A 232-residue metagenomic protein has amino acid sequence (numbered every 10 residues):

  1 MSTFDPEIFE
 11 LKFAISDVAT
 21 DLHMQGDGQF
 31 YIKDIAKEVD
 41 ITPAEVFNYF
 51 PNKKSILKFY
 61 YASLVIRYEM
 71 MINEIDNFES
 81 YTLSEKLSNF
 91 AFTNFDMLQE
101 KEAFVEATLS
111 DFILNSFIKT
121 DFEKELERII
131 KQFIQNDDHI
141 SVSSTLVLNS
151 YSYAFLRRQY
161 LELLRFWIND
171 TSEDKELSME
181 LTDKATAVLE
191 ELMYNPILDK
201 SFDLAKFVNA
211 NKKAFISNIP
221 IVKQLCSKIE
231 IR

Functional and structural regions predicted by a protein language model:
M1-L11: Eukaryotic, compositionally biased intrinsically disordered regions
T3, A14, Q25-F59: Helix-turn-helix
F9, F13, L109, L146 (+3 more regions): Soluble, non-transmembrane catalytic domains of enzymes that act on hydrophobic metabolites at membranes
F13-D21, D34, E38, S55-E74 (+3 more regions): Alpha-helical structural segments
E74-A107, I113-L114, K124: Hydrophobic alpha-helical connector segments
F117-S141, S150-E162, T186-E190: Amphipathic alpha-helical packing segments from all-alpha helical-bundle domains
H139-S143, I168-E176: Inter-helical turn/loop segments and adjacent helix faces that build the functional surface of alpha-helical bundle
S172-R232: C-terminal peripheral helix-coil segments that are non-catalytic and often amphipathic
